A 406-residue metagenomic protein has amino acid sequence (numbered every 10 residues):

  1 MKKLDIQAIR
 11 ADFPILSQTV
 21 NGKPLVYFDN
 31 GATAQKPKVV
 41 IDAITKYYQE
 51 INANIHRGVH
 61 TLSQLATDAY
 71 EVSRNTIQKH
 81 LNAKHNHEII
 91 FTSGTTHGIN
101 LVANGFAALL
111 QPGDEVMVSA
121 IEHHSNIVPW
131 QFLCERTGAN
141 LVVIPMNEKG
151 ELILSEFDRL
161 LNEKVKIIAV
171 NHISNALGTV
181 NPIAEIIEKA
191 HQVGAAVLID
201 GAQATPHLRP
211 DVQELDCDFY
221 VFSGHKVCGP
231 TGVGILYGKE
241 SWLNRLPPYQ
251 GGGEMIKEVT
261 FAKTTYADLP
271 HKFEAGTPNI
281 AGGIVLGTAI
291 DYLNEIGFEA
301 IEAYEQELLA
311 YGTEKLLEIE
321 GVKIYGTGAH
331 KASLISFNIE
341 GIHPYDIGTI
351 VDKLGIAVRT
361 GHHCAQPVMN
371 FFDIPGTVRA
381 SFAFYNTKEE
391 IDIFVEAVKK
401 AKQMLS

Functional and structural regions predicted by a protein language model:
M1-S406: Pyridoxal 5′-phosphate
